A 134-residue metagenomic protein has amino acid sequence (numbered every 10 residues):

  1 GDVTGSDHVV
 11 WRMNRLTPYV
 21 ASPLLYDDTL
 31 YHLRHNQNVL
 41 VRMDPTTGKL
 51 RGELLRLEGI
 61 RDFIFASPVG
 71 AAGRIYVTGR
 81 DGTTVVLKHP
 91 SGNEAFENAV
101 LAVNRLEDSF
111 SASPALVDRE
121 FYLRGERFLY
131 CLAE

Functional and structural regions predicted by a protein language model:
G1-E134: Noncatalytic, solvent-exposed loop/strand surfaces of beta-propeller-type extracellular/periplasmic domains
